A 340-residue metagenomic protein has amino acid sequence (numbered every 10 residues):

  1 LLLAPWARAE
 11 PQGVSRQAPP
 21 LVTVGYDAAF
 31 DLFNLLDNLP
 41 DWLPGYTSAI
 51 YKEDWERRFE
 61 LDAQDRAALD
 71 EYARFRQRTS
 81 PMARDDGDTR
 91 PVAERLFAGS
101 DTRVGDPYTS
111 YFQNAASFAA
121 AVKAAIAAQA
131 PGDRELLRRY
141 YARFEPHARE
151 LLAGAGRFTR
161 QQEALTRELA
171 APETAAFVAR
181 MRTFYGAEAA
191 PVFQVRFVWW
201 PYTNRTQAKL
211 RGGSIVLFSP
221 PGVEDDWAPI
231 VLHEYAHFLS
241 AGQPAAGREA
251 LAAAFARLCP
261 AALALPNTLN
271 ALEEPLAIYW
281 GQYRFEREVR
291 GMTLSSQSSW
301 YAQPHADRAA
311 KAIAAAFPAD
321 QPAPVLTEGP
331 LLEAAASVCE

Functional and structural regions predicted by a protein language model:
A4-A7: N-terminal signal peptide c-region/cleavage motif recognized by signal peptidases
E10-Q113, Q303-A314, P318, P322-T327: N-terminal mature-domain "stem" immediately C-terminal to a signal peptide or N-terminal signal-anchor/transmembrane
D70-P172: Long, mid-chain structured domain cores
L152-L210: Auxiliary, metal-adjacent structural segments of Zn-dependent hydrolase domains
F177, M181-F184, L272-R284: An active-site-proximal "capping" alpha-helix that borders the catalytic cofactor pocket
D225-A246: Active-site recognition of the HExxH zinc-binding catalytic motif
G242-L269: Post-HEXXH active-site segment of zinc metalloproteases
G281, E286-E340: Pan-zinc metallopeptidase signature
